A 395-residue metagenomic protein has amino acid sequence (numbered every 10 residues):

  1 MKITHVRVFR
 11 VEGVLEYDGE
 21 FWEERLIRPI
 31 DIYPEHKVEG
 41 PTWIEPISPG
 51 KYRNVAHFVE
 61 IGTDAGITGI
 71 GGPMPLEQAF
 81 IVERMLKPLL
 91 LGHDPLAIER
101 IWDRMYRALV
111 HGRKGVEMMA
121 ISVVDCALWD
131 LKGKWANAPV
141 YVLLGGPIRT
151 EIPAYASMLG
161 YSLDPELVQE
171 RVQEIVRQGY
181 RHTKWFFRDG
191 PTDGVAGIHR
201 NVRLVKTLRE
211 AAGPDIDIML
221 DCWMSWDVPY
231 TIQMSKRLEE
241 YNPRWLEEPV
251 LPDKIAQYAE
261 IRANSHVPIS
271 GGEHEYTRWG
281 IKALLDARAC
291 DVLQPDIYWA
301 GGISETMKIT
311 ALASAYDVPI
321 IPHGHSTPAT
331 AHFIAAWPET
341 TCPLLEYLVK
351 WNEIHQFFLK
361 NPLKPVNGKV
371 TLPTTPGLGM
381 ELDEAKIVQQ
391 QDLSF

Functional and structural regions predicted by a protein language model:
M1-W43, H325-F395: Flexible C-terminal active-site loop/helix
I3, G66, L86, V124 (+8 more regions): Conserved, mostly hydrophobic/aromatic
W22, P46-I47, G62-W135: Metal- or metallocofactor-binding catalytic centers and their adjacent structured scaffolds across diverse enzyme
E39-G40, K236, N242, D253-K369: Shared catalytic-loop signature of beta/alpha-barrel
G50-R53: Short loop/turn motifs at secondary-structure junctions and domain boundaries
G69, A154-A156, R181-W185, I218-C222 (+5 more regions): Hydrophobic faces of well-ordered beta-strands that scaffold small-molecule active sites in alpha/beta enzyme cores
V116-M119, D125-Y161: Glycine-rich, aromatic-flanked loop segments that form ligand/cofactor-binding clefts across common enzyme folds
E151-S265: Metal-dependent enolase-superfamily TIM-barrel catalytic cores that perform enediolate-based chemistry
